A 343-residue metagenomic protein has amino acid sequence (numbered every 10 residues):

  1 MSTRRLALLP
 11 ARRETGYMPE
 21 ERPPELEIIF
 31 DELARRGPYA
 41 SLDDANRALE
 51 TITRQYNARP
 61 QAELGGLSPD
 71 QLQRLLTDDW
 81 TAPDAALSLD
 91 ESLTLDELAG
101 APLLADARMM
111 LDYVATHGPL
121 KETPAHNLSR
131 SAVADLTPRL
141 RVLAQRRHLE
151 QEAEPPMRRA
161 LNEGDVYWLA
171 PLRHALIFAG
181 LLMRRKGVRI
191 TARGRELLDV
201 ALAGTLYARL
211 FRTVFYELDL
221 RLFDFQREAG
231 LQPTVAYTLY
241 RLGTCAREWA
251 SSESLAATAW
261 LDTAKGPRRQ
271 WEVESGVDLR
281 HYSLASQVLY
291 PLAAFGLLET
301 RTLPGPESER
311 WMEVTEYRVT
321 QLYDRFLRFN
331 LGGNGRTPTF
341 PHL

Functional and structural regions predicted by a protein language model:
R13, Y17, E32-L33, E63 (+2 more regions): Function-determining surface determinants
R13-W168: Short, amphipathic alpha-helical interface elements at domain boundaries that mediate macromolecular binding
D84-L93, A99-A107, Y113, L202-S254 (+1 more regions): Leucine-rich, amphipathic alpha-helical/linker segments
L128-L140, M157-I177, M183-T205: An alpha-helical, amphipathic repeat domain used for nucleic-acid recognition, typified by the mTERF helical solenoid
E150-V166, T258-Y282: Short helix-coil junctions and helix-kink-helix linkers
E163-F178, V277-F295: Short amphipathic alpha-helical interaction segments
A170-L172, R184-R221, E299-T339: Accessory beta->alpha helical hairpin/"wing" motif in late/C-terminal subdomains of nucleic-acid enzymes
M183-G187, E248-W271, E299, G305: Extended intrinsically disordered, low-complexity coil regions enriched in Ser, Thr, Gly, Ala and often Pro
